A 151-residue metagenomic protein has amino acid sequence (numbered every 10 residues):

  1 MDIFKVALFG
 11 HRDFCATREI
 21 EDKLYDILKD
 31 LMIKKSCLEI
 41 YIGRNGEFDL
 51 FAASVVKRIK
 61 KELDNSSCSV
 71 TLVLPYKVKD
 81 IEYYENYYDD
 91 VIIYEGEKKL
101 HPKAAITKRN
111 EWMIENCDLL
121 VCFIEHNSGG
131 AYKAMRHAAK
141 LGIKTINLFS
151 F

Functional and structural regions predicted by a protein language model:
D2-F151: Acidic/glycine-enriched connector segments
